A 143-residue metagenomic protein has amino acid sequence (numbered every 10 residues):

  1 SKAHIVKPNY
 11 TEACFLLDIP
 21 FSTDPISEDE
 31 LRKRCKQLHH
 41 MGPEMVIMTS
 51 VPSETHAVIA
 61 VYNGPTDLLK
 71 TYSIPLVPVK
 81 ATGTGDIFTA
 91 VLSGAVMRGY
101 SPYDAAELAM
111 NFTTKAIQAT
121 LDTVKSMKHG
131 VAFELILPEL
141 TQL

Functional and structural regions predicted by a protein language model:
S1-L69: Conserved phosphate/ATP/ADP-binding segment of small-molecule kinases
K2-V6, L16-P20, M41-M45, A95-G99 (+2 more regions): Change "in soluble alpha/beta enzymes" to "in soluble alpha/beta proteins
E12, S50-E54, P75-P78, M110-T114: Glycine-rich beta-alpha junction loops
F15, V79-L108: Short, small-residue alpha-helix embedded
S27-R34, G42, T84, F88 (+3 more regions): General structural feature for long, well-ordered alpha-helical segments within catalytic domains of soluble enzymes
G42, S50-V51, G83-G85, G99 (+1 more regions): Glycine-centered flexibility sites
L68-G83: Short pre-catalytic strand/loop immediately N-terminal to key active-site residues, enriched for Gly-Thr
D104-L143: Charged C-terminal helix
